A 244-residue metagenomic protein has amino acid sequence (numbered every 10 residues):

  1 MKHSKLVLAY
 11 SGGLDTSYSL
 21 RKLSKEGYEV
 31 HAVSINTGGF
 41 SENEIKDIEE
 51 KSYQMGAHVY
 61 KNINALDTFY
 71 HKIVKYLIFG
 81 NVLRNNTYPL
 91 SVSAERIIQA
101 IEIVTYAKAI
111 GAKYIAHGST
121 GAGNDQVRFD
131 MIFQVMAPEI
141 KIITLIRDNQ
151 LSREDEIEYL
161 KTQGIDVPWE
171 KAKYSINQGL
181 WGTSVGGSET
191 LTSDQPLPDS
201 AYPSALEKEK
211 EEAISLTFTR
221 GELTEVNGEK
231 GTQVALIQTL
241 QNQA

Functional and structural regions predicted by a protein language model:
M1-A244: Nucleotide-activated chemistry modules centered on ATP-dependent adenylation/adenylyltransferase
